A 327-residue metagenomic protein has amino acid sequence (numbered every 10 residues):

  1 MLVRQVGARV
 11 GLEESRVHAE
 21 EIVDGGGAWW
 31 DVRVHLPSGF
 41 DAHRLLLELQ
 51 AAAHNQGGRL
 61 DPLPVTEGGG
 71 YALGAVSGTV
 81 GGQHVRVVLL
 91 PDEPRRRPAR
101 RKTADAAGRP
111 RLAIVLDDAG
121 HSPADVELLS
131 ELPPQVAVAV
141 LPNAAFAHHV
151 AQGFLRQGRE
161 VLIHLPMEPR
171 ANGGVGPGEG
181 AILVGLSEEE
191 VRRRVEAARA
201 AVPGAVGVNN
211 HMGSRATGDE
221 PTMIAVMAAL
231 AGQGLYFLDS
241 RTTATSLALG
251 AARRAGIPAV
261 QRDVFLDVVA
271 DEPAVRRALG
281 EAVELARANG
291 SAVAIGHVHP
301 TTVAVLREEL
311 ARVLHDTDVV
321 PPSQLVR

Functional and structural regions predicted by a protein language model:
M1-R109: Terminal interaction modules at protein C-ends
I22, P37, D117-H121, L141-N143 (+6 more regions): Solvent-exposed coil/turn segments that connect beta secondary-structure elements in extracytoplasmic/periplasmic
A42, P123-D125, F146-V150, R170-V175 (+3 more regions): Extracytoplasmic/secreted cell-surface and envelope-processing proteins
H54, L155, A231, R253 (+1 more regions): Anion (oxyanion) recognition and catalysis
D61-T66, V140-L141, L165-P166, T317-R327: A generic structural motif
A104-P177: Active-site beta->alpha N-cap acidic-glycine motif
V175-E189: A charged helix-plus-loop insertion that forms the helical arch/lid used to bind and gate nucleic-acid substrates
G185-L279, S291-A292, H297-D318, Q324: Catalytic domains of cell-wall/extracellular-matrix polysaccharide-remodeling enzymes, centered on de-N-acetylation
